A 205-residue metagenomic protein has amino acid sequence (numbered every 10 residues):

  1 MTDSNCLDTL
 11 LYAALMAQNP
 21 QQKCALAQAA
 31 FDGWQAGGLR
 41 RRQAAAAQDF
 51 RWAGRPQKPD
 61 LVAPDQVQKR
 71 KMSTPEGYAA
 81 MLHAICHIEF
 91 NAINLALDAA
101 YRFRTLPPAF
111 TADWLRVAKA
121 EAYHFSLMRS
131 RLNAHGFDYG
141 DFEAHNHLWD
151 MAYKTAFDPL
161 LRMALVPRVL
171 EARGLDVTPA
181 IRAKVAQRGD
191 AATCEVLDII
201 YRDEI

Functional and structural regions predicted by a protein language model:
M1-I205: Non-heme di-metal
